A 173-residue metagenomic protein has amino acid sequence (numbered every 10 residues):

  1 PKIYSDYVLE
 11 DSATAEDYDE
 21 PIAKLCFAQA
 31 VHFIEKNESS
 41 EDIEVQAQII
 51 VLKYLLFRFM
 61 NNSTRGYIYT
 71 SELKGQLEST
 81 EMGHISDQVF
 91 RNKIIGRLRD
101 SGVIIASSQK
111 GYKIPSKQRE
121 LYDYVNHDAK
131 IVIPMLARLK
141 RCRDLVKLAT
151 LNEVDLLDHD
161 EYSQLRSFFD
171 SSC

Functional and structural regions predicted by a protein language model:
K2-D11: Eukaryote-biased recognition of electropositive, low-complexity segments and basic polyanion/acidic-motif-binding
T14-T64: Short alpha-helical segments that sit at the start of domains
N62-E78: Short acidic, hydrophobic short linear motifs in intrinsically disordered regions
H84-D100: Short amphipathic alpha-helical interaction segments
R99-K110: A short, conserved structural fragment
S108-Y122: Minor-groove-contacting beta-hairpin "wing" of winged helix-turn-helix DNA-binding domains
R119-L148: Short, amphipathic alpha-helical interaction segments positioned at domain boundaries
R141-C173: Exposed, interaction-prone assembly regions rather than primary DNA-binding/catalytic cores
